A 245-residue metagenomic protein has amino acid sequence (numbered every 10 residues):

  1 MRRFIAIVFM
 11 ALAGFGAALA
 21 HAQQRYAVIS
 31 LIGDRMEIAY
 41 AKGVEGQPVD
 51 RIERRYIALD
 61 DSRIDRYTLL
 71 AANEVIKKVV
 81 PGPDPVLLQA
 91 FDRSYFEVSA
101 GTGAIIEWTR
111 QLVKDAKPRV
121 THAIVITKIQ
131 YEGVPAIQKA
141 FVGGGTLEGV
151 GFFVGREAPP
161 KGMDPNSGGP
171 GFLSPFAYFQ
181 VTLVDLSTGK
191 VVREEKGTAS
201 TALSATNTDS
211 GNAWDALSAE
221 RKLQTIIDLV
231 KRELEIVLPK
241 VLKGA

Functional and structural regions predicted by a protein language model:
M1-F4: Positively charged n-region of N-terminal signal peptides that target proteins for export
A6-G16: Bacterial N-terminal signal peptides
G14, E53-I57, W214, S218: Short amphipathic alpha-helical segments at helix-loop
G14, Y26, I124: A broad, low-specificity signal marking well-ordered, structured residues that form hydrophobic/aromatic
F15-Q23: Bacterial Sec-dependent signal peptides at the C-terminal "C-region" and cleavage site
A22-I38, K139-G144, V150, V154-A245: C-terminal/domain-edge helix-coil "capping" segments
A41-M163, F176-Q180, V184-K190, E194-E195: N-terminal segment of the mature soluble domain
